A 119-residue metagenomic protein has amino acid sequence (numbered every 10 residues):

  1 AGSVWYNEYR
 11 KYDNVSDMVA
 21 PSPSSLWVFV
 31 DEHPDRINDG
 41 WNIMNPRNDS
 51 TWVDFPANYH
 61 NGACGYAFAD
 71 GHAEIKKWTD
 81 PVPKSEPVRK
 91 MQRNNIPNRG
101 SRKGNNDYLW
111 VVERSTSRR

Functional and structural regions predicted by a protein language model:
A1-R119: Short, well-structured segments within or immediately adjacent to enzyme catalytic domains that line ligand-binding
